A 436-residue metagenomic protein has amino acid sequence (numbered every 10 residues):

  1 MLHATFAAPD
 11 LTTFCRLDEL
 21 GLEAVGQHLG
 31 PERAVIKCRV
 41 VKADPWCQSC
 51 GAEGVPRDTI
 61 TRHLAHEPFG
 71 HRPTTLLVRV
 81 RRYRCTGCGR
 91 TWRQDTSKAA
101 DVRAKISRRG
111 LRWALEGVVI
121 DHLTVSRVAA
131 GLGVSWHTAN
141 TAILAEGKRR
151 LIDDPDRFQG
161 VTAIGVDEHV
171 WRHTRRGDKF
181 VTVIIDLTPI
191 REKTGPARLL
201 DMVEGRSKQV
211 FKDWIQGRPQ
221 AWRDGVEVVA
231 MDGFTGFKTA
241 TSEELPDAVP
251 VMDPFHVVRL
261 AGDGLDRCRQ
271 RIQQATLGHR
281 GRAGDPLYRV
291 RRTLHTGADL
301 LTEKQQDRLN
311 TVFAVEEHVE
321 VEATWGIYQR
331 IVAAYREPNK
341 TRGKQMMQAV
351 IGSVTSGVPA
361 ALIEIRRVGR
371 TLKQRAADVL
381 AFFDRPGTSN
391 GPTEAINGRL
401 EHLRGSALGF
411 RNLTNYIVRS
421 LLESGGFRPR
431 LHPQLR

Functional and structural regions predicted by a protein language model:
M1-A43: N-terminal alpha-helical interaction blocks
P31-V35, R82, K179: A generic structural signal for beta-strand entry/edge sites
V40, D44, S49, V55 (+5 more regions): Acidic/histidine-rich catalytic cores and adjacent linkers of DNA breakage/strand-transfer/modification proteins
D44-W46, G51-V55, T59-I164, E168-R175 (+3 more regions): Short, positively charged, Gly/Tyr-enriched micro-motifs that form contact patches at catalytic or ligand/partner
V128, G165, A230, P250-D253: A structural signal for short, well-ordered beta-strand segments and their strand-loop junctions that often border
T138-V228, T235-A240: RNase H-like nuclease fold core
E146, F180-I184, E243-V249, L265-Q270: Short secondary-structure boundary/capping segments
V257-G278: Short alpha-helix plus adjacent loop in nuclease-associated cores
